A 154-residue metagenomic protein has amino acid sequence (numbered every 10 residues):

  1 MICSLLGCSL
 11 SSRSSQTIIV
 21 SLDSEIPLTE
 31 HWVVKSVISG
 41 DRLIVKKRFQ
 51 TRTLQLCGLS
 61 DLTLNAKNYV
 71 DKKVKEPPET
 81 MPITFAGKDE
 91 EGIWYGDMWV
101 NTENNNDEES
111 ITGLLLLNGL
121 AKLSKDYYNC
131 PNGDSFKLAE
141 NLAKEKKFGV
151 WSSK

Functional and structural regions predicted by a protein language model:
I2-K154: Small beta-barrel nucleic-acid-binding modules, primarily SNase/OB-fold domains and secondarily Tudor-like barrels
